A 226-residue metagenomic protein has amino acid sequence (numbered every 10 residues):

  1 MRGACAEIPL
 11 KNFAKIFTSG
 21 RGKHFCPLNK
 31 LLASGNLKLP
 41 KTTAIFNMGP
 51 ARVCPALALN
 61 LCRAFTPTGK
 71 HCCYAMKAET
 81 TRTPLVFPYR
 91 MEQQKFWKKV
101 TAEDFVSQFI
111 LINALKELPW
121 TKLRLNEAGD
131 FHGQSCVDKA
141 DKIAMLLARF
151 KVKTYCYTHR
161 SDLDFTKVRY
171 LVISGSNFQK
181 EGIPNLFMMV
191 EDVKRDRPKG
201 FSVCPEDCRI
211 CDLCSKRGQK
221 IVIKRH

Functional and structural regions predicted by a protein language model:
M1-H226: Class I S-adenosyl-L-methionine
